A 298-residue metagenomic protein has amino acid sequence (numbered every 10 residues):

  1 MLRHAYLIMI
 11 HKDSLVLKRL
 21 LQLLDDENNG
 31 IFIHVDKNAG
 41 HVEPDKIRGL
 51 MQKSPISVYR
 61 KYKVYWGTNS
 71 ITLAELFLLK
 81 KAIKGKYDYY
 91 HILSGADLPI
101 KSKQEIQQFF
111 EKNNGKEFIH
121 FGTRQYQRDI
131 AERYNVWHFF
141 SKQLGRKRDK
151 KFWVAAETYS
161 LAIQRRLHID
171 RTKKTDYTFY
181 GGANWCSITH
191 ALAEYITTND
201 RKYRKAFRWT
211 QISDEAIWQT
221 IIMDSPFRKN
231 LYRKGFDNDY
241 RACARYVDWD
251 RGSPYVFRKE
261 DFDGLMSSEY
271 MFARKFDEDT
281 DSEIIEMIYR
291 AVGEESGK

Functional and structural regions predicted by a protein language model:
M1-K298: ER/Golgi luminal nucleotide-sugar-dependent glycosyltransferases, focusing on the catalytic module
